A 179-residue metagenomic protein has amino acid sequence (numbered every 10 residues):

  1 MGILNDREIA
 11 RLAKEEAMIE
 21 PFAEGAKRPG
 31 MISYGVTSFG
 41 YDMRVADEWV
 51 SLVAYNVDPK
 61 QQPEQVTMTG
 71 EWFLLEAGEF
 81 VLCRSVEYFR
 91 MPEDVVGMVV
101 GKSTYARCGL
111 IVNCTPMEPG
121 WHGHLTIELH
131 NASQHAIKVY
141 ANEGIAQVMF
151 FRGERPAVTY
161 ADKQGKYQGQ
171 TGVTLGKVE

Functional and structural regions predicted by a protein language model:
M1-E179: Non-catalytic terminal segments and appended small domains
